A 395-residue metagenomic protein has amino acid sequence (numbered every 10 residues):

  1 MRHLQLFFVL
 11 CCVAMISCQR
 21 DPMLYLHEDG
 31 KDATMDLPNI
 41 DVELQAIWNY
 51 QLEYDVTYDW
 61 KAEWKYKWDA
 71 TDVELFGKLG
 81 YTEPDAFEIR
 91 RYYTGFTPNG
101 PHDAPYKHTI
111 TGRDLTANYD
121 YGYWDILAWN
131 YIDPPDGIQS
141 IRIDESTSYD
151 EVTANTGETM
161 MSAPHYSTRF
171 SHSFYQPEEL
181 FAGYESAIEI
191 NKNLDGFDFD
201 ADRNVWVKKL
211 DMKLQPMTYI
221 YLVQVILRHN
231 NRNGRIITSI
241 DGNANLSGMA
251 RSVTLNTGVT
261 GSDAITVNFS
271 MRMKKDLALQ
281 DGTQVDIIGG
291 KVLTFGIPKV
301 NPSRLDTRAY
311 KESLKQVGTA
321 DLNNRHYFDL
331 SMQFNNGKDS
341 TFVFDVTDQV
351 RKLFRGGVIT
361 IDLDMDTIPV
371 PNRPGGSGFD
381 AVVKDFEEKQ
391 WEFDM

Functional and structural regions predicted by a protein language model:
H3, V13-W48: Bacterial Sec-dependent N-terminal signal peptides
N39-D41, D125-L127, K209-D211, L222-Q224 (+3 more regions): Beta-strand secondary-structure signal
L44-L79, V225-R235: Structural motif
V56-Y58, A62, K315-D380: C-terminal structured domain segments
D72-S140, R235-Q349: Tryptophan-paired
R90-Q215: Short, low-hydrophobicity acidic/polar segments
G157-P302: Acidic, serine/threonine- and glycine-rich low-complexity intrinsically disordered segments that serve as flexible
D380-M395: Short, low-complexity, Pro/Ser/Thr/Gly-rich segments in the mature regions of secreted, periplasmic
